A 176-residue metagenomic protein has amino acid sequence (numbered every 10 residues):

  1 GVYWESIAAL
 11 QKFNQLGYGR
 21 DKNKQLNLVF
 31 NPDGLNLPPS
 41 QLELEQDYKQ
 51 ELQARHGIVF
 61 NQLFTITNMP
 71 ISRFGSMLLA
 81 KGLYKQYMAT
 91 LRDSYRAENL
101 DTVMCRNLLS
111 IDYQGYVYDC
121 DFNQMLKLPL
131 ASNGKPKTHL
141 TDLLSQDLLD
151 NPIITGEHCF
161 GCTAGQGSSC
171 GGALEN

Functional and structural regions predicted by a protein language model:
G1-I66: Conserved AdoMet/S-adenosylmethionine-binding subsite of the radical SAM
G17, E98-L100, N151: Residues embedded in well-ordered secondary-structure elements
N36-P39, I71-S76, Y118-D119, L128: Short acidic/glycine-rich loop or secondary-structure boundary segments that cap or lie
I58-Y87: Short, compositionally biased leader-like segments
Y87-V103: Short, basic/aromatic recognition patches
C105-N107: Short loop/turn microsegments at loop-to-beta-strand junctions
I111-D112: Short, acidic, Ser/Thr-enriched surface-loop or helix-capping motifs
V117-N176: Flexible mid-to-C-terminal extensions adjoining Fe-S/redox cofactors in radical SAM and related proteins
